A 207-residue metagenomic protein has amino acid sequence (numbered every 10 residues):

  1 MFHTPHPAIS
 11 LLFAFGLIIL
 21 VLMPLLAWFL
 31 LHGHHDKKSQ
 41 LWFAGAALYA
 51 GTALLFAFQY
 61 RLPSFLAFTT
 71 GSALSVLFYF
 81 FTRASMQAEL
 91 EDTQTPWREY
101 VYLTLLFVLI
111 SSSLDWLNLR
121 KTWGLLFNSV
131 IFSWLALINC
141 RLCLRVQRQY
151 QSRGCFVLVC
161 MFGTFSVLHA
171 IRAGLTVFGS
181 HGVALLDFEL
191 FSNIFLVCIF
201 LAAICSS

Functional and structural regions predicted by a protein language model:
M1-V21: Hydrophobic transmembrane alpha-helical segments in integral membrane proteins
H3-S10, F188-V197: Short aromatic-rich membrane-water interface segments that cap or initiate transmembrane helices in multi-pass membrane
L20-S39, A53-N193, F200: Juxtamembrane segments at transmembrane-helix boundaries in multi-pass signal-transduction membrane proteins
V197-S207: Signal-transducing coiled-coil linker helices
